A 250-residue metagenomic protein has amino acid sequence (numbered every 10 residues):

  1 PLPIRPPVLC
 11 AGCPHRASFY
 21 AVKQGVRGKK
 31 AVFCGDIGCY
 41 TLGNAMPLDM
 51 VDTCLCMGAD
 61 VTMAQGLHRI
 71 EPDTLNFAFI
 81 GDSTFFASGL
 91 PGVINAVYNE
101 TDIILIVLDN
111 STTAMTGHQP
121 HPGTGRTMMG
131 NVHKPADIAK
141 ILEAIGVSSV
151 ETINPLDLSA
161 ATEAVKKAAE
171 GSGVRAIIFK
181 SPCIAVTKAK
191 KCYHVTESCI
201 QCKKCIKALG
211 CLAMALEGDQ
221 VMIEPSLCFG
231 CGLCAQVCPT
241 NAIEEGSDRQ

Functional and structural regions predicted by a protein language model:
P1-P14, K23-R27, I141, V147 (+6 more regions): Catalytic or ion-coupling anion/metal-binding cores of large enzyme and transporter domains
P1-V61, I70-E71: Active-site diphosphate/adenylate-binding microenvironment
P3, V8-H15, M50-M57, F79 (+7 more regions): Hydrophobic alpha-helical scaffolding
L9, A21, V32-C34, F77-F79 (+8 more regions): Structured core elements
Q24, G28-A31, L42, G66-N76 (+3 more regions): Conserved helix-loop functional segments at active or binding sites
C39, S111, S181-I184: Short glycine-rich anion-binding loops that position phosphate/pyrophosphate groups of nucleotides and phosphorylated
N44-I178, A189: Thiamine diphosphate
H194-V195, I200-M222, F229, L233-Q250: Iron-sulfur cluster-binding cysteine motifs and their immediate structural context in ferredoxin-like electron-transfer
